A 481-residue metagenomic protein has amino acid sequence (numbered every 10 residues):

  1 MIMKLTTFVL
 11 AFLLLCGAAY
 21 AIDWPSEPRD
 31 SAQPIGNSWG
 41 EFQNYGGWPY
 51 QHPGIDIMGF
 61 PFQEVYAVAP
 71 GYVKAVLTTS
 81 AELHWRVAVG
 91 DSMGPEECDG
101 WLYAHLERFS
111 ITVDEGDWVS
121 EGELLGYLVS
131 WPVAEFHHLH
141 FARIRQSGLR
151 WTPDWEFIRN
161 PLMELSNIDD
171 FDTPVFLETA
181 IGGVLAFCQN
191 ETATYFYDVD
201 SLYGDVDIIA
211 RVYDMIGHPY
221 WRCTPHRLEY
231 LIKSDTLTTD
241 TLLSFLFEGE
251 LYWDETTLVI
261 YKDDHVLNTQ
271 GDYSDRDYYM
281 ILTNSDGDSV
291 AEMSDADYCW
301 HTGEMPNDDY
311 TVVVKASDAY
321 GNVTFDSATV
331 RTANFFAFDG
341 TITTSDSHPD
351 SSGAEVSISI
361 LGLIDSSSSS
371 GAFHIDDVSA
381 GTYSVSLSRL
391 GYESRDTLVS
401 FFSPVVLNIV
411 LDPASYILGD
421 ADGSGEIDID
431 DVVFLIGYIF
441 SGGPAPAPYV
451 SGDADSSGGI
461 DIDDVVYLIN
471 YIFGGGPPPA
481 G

Functional and structural regions predicted by a protein language model:
I22-R29, Y45-A81, D117, R143-Q146 (+2 more regions): Short, glycine/small-residue-enriched coil/turn segments at secondary-structure junctions
P34-A69, W101, F187-T192, I208 (+1 more regions): Short glycine/threonine/proline-enriched tight-turn/helix- or strand-capping micro-motif at secondary-structure
Y50-M58, E82-S92, E115-A180: Conserved, short, structured surface segments that act as functional micro-motifs
A67-E115, H137: Zn2+-dependent peptidoglycan hydrolase active-site motif and core
A75, D214, I342-D346: Short solvent-exposed capping/turn motifs at the termini of beta-strands
G182-F335, S367-S368: Long, low-complexity serine/threonine/glycine- and acidic-rich segments characteristic of extracellular
N322-A328, E393-T397, V405: Extracellular and select intracellular beta-sandwich modules with Ser/Thr-enriched, small-residue motifs on
F336-D339, T344-S347, I364-D377, S384 (+2 more regions): Cellulosome-associated attachment modules in secreted, modular CAZymes
